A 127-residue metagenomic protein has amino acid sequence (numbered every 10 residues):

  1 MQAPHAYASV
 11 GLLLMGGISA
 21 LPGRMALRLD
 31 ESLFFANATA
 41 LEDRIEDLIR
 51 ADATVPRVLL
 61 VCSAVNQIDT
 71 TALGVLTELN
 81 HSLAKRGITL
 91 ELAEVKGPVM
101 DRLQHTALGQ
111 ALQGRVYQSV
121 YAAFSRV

Functional and structural regions predicted by a protein language model:
M1-A20: Membrane-embedded alpha-helical modules
M15-V127: Structured cytosolic domains appended to multi-pass membrane proteins
